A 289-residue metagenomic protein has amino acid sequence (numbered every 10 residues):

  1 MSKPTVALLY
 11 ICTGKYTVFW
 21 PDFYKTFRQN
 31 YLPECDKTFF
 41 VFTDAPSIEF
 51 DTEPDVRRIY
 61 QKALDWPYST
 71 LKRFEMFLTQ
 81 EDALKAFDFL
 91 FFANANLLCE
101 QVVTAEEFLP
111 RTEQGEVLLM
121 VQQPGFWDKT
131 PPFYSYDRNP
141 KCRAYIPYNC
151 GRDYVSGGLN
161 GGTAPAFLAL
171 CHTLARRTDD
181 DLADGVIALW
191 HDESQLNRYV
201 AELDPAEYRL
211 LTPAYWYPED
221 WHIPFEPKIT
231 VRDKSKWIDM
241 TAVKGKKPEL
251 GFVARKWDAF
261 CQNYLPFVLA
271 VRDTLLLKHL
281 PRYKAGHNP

Functional and structural regions predicted by a protein language model:
M1-S69, Q80-A86, K256-C261, L265-P281: N-terminal anchoring/stem segment of glycosyltransferases
T13-K15, P46-S47, A63-L64, L97-C99 (+4 more regions): Short, solvent-exposed loop/turn segments at secondary-structure junctions
P46-D55, E106-R111, H222: Short loop/helix-cap segments at secondary-structure boundaries that form the rim of catalytic
D51-L64, F74-M76, G115-L118, E226-T230: Active-site regions of enzymes building and remodeling cell-envelope glycoconjugates
Q61-A93, Q101, H191-V200: A conserved donor-nucleotide-binding helix/loop in the catalytic core of Leloir-type glycosyltransferases
C99-P140: Conserved donor-nucleotide/metal-binding helix-loop-beta segment in metal-dependent transferases, i.e., the alpha-helix
I146-K236: Catalytic core and acceptor-binding pocket of nucleotide-sugar-dependent glycosyltransferases
E202-P289: C-terminal catalytic/acceptor-binding lobe
